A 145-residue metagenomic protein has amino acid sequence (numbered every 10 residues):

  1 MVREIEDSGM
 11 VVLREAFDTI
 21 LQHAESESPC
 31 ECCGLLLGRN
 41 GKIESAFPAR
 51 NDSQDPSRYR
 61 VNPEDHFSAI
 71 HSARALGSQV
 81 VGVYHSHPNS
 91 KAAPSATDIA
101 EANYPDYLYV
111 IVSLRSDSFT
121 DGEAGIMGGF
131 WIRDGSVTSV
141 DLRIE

Functional and structural regions predicted by a protein language model:
M1-V80, N89-E145: Conserved beta-strand-loop surface patch within small alpha/beta domains used for substrate/adaptor or ligand engagement
V83: Conserved, mostly hydrophobic/aromatic
S86: Metallo-beta-lactamase
